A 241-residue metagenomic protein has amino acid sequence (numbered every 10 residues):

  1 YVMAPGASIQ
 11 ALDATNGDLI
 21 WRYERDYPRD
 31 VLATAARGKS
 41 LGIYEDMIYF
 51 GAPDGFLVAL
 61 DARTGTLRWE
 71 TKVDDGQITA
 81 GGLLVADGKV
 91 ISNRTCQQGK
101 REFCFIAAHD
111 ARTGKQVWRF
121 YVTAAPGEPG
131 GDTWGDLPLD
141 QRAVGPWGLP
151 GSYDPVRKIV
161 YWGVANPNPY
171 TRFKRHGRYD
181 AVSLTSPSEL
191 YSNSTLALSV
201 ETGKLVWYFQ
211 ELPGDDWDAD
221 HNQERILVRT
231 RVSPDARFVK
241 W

Functional and structural regions predicted by a protein language model:
Y1-M3, I48-F50, I91, V160-Y161 (+1 more regions): Conserved beta-propeller blade signature
A14-N16, D61-T64, D110-T113, V200-T202: Short loop/turn segments that connect beta-strands within beta-propeller blades
L19-E45, L67-L84, Y121-S152, V164-Y170 (+2 more regions): Extracytoplasmic beta-rich repeat domains
E45-D46, D87-K89, V156-K158: Short coil/turn segments that connect the beta-strands within blades of beta-propeller domains
A80-R112, D216-W241: Repeat-solenoid scaffold signature
S92-C104, W162-E189: Short, conserved, GDST-rich strand-edge loop motifs in beta-rich repeat architectures
